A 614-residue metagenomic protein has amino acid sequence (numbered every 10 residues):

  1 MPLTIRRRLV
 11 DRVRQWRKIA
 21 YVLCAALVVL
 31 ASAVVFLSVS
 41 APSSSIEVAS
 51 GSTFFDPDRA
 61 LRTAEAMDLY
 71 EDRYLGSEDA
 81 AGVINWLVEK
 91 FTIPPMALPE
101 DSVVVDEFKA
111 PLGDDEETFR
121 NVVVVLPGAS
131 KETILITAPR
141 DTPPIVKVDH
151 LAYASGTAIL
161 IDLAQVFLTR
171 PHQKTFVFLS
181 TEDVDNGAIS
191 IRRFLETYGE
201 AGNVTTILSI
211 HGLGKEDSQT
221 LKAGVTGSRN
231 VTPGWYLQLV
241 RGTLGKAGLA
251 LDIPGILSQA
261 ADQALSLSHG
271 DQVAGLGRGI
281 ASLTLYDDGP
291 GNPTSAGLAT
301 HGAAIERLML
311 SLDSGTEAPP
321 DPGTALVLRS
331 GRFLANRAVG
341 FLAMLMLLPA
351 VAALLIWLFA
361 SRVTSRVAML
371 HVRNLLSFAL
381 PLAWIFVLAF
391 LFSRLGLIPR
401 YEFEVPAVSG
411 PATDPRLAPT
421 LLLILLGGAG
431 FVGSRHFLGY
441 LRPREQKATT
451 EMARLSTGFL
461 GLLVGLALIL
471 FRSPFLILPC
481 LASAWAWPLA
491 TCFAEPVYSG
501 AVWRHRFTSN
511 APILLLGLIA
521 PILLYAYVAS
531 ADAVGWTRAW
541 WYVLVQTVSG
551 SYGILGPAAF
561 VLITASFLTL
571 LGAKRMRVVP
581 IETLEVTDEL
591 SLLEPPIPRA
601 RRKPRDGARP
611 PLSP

Functional and structural regions predicted by a protein language model:
M1-L3, A33: Hydrophobic helices that insert into or interface with lipid environments
T4-D11, L27, L568-T569, P614: N-terminal secretory targeting signals
T4-I19, V367-H371, W503-R504: Short, Lys/Arg-rich N-terminal segment immediately upstream of the first membrane anchor
R14-W16, A31-V35, L441-Q446: Linear, non-domain "peripheral" regions
A20-L37: Hydrophobic membrane-insertion alpha-helices, especially the h-region of bacterial N-terminal signal peptides
S40-S330: Soluble extramembrane regions of membrane proteins in the secretory/endomembrane system
M67, Y286-A360, S549-S551, A558-R575: His/Asp/Glu-rich mid-to-C-terminal helical/loop segments that flank catalytic regions of hydrolases
F341-P614: Alpha-helical transmembrane segments of integral membrane proteins
